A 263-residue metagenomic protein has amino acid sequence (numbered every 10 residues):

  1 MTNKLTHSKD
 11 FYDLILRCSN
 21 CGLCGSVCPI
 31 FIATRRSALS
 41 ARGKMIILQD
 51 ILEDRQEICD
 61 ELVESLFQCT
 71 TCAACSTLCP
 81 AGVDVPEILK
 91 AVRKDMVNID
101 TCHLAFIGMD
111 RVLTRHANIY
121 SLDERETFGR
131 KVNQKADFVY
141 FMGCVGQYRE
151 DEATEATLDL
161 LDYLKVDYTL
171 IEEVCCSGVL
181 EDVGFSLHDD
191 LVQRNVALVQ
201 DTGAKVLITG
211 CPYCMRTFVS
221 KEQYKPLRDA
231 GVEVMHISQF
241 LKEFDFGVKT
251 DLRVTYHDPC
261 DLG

Functional and structural regions predicted by a protein language model:
M1-R36, I47-D50, D54: Long terminal accessory regions outside catalytic cores
T2-L5, K242-G263: Redox cofactor-anchoring modules in respiratory/redox and cofactor-processing assemblies
S8, Y12, L39, M45-T217 (+1 more regions): Iron-sulfur-cluster electron-transfer modules
R35, C144-Y148, C260-G263: Short histidine/acidic/glycine/proline-rich micro-motifs that form metal- and phosphate-coordinating active-site loops
K135-A136, V166, A230-V232, T250-L252: Short coil/turn connectors at secondary-structure junctions
E172-V174, S238, D258: Residues at the C-termini of beta-strands that transition into short coil/loop
L227-T250: Short, flexible loop segments at boundaries between secondary-structure elements
